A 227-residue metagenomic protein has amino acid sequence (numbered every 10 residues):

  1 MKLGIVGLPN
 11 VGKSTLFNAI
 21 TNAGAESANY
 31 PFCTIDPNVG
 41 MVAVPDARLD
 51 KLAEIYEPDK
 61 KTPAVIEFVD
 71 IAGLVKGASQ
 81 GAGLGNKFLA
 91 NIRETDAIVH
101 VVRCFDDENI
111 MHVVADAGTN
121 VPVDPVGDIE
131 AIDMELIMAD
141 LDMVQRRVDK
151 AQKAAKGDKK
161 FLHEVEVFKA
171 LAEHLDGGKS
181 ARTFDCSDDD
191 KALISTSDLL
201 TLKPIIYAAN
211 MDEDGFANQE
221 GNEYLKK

Functional and structural regions predicted by a protein language model:
M1-N120, V126, D133, V144 (+1 more regions): Conserved G1/Walker A P-loop phosphate-binding module
K2-V6, V11, F17, Q145 (+1 more regions): C-terminal-of-GTPase-core extension/linker across diverse P-loop GTPases
P45-D46, D124, S187, N222: Helix N-terminus capping/helix-initiation residues
A78-A82, M138, G215-E220: Ordered, soluble secondary-structure elements with a strong preference for glycine-centered loop motifs and nearby
E135-M138, L225-K227: Acidic-enriched and Gly/Ser
